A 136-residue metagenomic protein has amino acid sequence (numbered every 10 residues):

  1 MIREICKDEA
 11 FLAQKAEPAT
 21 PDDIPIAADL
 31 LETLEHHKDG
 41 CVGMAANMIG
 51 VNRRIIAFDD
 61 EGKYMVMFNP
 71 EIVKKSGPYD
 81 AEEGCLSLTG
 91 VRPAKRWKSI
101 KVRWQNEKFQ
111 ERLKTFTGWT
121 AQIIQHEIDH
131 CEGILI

Functional and structural regions predicted by a protein language model:
M1-I136: Positively charged
